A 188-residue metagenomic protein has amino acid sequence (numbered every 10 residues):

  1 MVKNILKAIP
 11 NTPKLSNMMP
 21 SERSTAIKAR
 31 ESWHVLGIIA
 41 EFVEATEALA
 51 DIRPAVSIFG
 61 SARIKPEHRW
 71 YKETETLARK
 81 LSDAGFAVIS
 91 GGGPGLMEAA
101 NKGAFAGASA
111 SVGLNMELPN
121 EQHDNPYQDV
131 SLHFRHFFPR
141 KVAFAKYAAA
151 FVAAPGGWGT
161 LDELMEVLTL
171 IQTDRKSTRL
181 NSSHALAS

Functional and structural regions predicted by a protein language model:
V2-L6, N11-K14, S21-L114: Glycine-rich beta-alpha loop segments
N4-N17, L49, P119-Q128, F138-K141 (+1 more regions): Amphipathic, Lys/Arg-enriched alpha-helical "gate/interface" segment within cytosolic domains that mediates
K65, G159-L161, A187: Short glycine-rich, flexible loops that bind phosphorylated cofactors or substrates
E67-W70, L161-M165: Glycine/threonine-rich flexible loop motifs
T74, G95-P155, G159-L161: Acidic/glycine-enriched connector segments
A87-G91, A153, R179: Short catalytic-loop micro-motif centered on adjacent basic/acidic residues
L170-S177: Arginine/glycine-rich "motif VI" loop of SF2 helicases in the C-terminal RecA-like domain
L180-S188: Single conserved hydrophobic/aromatic residue that forms the stacking wall/gate of nucleotide- or nucleobase-binding
